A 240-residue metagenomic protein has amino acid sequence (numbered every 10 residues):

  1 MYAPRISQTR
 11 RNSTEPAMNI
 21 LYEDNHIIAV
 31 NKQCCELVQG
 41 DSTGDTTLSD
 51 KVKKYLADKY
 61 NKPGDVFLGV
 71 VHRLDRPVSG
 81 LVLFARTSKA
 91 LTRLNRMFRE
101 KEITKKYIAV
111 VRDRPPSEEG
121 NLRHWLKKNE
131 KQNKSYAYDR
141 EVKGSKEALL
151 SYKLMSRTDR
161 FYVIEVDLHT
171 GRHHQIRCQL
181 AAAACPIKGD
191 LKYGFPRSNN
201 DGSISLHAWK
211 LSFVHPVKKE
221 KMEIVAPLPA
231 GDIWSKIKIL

Functional and structural regions predicted by a protein language model:
M1-L240: RNA pseudouridine synthases
